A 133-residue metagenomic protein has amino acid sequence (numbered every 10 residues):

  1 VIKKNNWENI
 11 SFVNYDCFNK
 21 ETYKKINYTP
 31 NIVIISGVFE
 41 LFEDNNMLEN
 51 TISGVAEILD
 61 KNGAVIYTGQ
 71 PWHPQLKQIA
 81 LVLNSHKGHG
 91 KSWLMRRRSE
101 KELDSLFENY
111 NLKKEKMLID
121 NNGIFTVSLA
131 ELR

Functional and structural regions predicted by a protein language model:
V1-K25: S-adenosyl-L-methionine
W7, E43, L59-K61: Helix-to-beta-strand junctions that scaffold the AdoMet/dcAdoMet cofactor pocket in Class I SAM-dependent enzymes
I34-G37: A conserved beta-strand element that flanks and buttresses the S-adenosyl-L-methionine
L48-K61: A short glycine-rich, Lys/Arg-flanked "PGG" loop and its adjoining helix->strand segment in the class I
N62-Q70: Conserved beta-strand signature within the Rossmann-like core of class I S-adenosyl-L-methionine
L76-W93: Short, glycine-/aromatic-enriched active-site segment of Class I SAM-dependent methyltransferases
W93-N111: Short alpha-helix
Y110-R133: Core SAM-dependent methyltransferase catalytic element
